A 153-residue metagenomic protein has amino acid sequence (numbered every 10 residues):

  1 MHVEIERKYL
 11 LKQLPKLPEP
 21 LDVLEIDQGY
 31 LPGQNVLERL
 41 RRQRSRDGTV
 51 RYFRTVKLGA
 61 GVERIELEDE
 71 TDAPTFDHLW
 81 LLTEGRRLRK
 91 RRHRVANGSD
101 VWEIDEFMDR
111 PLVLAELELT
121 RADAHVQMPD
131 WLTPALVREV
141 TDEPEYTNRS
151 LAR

Functional and structural regions predicted by a protein language model:
M1-R153: Phosphate-end processing signature that detects enzymes handling 5′-triphosphorylated RNA and polyphosphate
